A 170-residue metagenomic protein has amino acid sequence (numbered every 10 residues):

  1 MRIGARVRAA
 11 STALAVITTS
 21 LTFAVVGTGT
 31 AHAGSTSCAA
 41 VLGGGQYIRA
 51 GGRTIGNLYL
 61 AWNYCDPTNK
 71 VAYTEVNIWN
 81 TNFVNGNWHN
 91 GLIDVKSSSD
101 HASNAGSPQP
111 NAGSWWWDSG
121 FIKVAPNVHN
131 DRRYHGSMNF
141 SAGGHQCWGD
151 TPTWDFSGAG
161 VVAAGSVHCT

Functional and structural regions predicted by a protein language model:
M1-I55: N-terminal prepro-regions of secreted/extracellular proteins
H32-T170: Post-signal peptide N-terminal regions of Sec-secreted extracellular proteins
